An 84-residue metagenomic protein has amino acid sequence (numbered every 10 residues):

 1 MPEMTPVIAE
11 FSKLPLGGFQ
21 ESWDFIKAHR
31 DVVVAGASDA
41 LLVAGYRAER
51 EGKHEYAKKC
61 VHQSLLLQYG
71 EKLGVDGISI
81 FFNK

Functional and structural regions predicted by a protein language model:
M1-K84: Eukaryotic complex-assembly regions enriched in large gene-expression and RNA-handling proteins
